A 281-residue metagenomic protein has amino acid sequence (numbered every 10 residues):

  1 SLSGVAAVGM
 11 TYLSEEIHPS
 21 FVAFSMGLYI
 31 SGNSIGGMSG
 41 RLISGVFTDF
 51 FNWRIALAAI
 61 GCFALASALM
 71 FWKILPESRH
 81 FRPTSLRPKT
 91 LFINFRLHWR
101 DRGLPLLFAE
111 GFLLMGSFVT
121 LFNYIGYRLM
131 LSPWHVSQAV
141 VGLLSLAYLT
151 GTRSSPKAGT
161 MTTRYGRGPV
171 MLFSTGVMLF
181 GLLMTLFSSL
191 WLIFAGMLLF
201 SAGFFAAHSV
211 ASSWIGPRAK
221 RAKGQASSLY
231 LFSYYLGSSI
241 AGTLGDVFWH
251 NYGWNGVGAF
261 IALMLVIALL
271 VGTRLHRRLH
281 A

Functional and structural regions predicted by a protein language model:
S1-G32: Cytoplasmic helix-loop-helix junction between adjacent transmembrane helices in 12-TM secondary transporters
V5-I17, A206-A219: Intracellular juxtamembrane helix-capping segments at the cytosolic ends of symmetry-related transmembrane helices
L28-K73: Helix-loop-helix hairpin linking two adjacent transmembrane segments in secondary transporters
C62-F81, V271-L275: C-terminal membrane-cytosol helix-exit motif in multi-pass small-molecule transporters
P76-F108: Juxtamembrane intracellular "pre-TM" segments in multi-pass secondary transporters
R153-G166, W249: Helix-to-loop junctions at the C-terminal end of transmembrane segments in multipass secondary transporters
G168-A211: C-terminal transmembrane helical hairpin of 12-TM major facilitator-type secondary transporters
R218-W254, I261: A late C-terminal transmembrane helix in Major Facilitator Superfamily
